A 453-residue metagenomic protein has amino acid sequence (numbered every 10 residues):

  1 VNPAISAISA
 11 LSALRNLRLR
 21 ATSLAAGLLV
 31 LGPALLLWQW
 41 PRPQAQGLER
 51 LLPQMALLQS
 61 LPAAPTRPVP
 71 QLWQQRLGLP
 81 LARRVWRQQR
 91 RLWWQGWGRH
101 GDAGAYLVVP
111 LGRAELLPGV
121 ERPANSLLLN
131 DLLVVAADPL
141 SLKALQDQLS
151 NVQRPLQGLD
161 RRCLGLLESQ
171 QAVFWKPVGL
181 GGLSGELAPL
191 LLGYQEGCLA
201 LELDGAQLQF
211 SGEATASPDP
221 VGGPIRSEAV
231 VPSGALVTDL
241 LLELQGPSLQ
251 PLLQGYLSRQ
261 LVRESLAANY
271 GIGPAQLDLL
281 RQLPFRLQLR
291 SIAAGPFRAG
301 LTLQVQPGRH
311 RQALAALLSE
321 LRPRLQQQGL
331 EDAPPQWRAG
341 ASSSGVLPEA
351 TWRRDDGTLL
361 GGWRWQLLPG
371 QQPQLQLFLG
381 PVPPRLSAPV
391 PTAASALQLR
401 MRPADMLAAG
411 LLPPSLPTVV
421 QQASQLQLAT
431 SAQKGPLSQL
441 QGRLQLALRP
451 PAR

Functional and structural regions predicted by a protein language model:
V1-L17: N-terminal Lys/Arg-rich, disordered targeting/topogenic segments
A4-S9, Q59, Q195-L201, S211-A214 (+6 more regions): Generic low-polarity alpha-helical segments
L14-G119, S211-A299, A313, L318-L325: Structural boundary/hinge residues at secondary-structure and domain interfaces
W38-R42, L156, C163-L164, Q171-V173: Hydrophobic helices that insert into or interface with lipid environments
Q59-P65, L107-L111, A350-W352, L428 (+1 more regions): Short beta-strand element of the conserved SAM-dependent methyltransferase core
P70-R87, E115, P177-G193, Q260-L277 (+2 more regions): Generic detector of solvent-exposed, compositionally biased contiguous segments
L81-E168, R286-A393: Single conserved position on a long alpha-helix in the C-terminal lobe of the eukaryotic protein kinase
R161-Y256, A396-R453: Leucine-rich, highly hydrophobic segment in Treponema pallidum outer-membrane-associated proteins
